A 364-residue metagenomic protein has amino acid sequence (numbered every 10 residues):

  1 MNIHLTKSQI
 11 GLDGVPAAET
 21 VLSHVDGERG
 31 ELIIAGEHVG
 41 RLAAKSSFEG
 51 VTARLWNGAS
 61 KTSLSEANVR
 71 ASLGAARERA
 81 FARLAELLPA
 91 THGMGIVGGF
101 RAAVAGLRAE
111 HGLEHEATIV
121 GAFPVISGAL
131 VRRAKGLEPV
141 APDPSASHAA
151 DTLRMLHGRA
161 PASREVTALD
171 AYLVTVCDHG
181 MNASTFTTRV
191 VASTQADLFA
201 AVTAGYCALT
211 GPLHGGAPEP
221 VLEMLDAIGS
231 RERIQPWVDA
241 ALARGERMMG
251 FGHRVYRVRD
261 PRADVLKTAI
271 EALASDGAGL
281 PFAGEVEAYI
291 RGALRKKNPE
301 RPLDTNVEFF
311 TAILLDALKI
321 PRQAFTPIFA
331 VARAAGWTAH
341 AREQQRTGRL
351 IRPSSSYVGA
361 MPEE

Functional and structural regions predicted by a protein language model:
M1-E364: Hydrophobic alpha-helical bundle cores within soluble ligand-binding/oligomerization subdomains
